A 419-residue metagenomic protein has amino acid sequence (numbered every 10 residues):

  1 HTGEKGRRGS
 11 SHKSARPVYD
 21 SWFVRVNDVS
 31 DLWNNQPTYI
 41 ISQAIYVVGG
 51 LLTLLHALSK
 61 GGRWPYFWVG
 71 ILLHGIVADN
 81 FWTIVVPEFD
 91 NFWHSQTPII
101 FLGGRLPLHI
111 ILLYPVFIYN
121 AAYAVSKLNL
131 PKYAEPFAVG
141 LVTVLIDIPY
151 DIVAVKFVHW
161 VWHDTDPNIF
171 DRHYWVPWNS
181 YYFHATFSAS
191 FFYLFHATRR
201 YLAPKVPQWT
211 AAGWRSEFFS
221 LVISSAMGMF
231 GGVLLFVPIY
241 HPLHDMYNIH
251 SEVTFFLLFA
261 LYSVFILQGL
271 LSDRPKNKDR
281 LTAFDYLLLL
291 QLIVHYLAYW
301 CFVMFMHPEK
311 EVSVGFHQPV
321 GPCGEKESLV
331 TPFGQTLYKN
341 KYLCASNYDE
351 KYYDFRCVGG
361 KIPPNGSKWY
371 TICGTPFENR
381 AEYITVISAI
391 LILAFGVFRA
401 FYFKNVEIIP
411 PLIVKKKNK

Functional and structural regions predicted by a protein language model:
H1-K419: Aromatic-rich, lipid-facing transmembrane alpha helices and their immediate juxtamembrane interface loops in integral
